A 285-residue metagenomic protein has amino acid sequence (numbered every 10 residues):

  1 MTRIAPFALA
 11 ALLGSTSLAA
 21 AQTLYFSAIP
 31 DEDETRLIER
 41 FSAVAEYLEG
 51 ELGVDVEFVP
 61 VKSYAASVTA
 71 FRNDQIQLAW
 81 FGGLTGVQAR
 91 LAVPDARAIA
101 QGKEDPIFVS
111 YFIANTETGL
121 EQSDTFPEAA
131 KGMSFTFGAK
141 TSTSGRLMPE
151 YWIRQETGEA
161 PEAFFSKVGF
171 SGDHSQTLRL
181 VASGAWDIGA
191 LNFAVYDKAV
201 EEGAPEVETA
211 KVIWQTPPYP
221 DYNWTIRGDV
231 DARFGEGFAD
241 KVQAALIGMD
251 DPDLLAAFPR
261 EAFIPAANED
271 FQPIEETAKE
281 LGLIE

Functional and structural regions predicted by a protein language model:
M1-A5: Positively charged n-region of N-terminal signal peptides that target proteins for export
P6-T16: Bacterial N-terminal signal peptides
L13, A19-A66, L254-E285: N-terminal hydrophobic or amphipathic helices and topogenic motifs
Q22, F26-S27, D31-E49, V61 (+2 more regions): Bilobed "Venus flytrap"/periplasmic-binding protein-like clamshell domains and structurally analogous long
A28-P30, L37, E104-Y111, A204-R233 (+2 more regions): Periplasmic-binding protein-like
V68-A129: Acidic, polar ligand-binding/catalytic clefts
W80-V93, R154-Q155, L180-S183, D187-V207: A ligand-binding cleft/hinge motif common to bilobed small-molecule-binding domains
S134-Q155, D240-E285: Ligand-binding clefts/hinges and TM-proximal coupling segments of bilobed small-molecule sensing domains
